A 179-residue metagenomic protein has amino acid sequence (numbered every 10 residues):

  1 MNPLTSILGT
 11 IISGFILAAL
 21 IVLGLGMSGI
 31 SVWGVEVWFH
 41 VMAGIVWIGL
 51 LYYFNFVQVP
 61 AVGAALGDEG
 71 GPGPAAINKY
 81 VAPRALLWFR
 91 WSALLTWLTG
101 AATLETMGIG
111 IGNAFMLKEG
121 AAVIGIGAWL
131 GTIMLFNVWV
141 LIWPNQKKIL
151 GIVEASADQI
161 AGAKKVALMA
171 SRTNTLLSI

Functional and structural regions predicted by a protein language model:
M1-I179: Polytopic transmembrane helical bundles with strong interfacial aromatic enrichment
